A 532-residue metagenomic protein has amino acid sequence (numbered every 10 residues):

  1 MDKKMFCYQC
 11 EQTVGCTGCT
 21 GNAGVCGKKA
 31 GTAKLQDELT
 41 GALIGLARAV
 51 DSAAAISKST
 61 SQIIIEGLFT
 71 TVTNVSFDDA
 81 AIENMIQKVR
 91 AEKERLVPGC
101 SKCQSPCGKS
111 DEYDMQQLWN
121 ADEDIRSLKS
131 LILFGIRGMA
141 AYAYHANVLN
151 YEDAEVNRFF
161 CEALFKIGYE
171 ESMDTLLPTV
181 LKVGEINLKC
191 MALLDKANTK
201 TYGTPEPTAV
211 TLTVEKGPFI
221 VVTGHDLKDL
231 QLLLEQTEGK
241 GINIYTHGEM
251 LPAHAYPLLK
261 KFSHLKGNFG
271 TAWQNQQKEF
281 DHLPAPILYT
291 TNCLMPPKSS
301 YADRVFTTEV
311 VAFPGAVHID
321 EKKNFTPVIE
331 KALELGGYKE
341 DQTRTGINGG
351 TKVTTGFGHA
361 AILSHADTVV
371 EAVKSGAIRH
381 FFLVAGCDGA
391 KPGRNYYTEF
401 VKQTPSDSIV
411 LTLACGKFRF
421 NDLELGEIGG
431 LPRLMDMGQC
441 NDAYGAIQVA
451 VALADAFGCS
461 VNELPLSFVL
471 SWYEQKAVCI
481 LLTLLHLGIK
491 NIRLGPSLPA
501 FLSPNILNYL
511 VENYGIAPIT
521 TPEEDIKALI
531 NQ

Functional and structural regions predicted by a protein language model:
D2-T32, Q36-D37, G41-G45, C103 (+2 more regions): Anaerobic metallocofactor- and corrinoid-dependent redox/one-carbon enzyme cores, especially those from methanogenesis
L43-T201: Electropositive, gly/pro-rich neighborhoods at or near active sites that engage anionic ligands
